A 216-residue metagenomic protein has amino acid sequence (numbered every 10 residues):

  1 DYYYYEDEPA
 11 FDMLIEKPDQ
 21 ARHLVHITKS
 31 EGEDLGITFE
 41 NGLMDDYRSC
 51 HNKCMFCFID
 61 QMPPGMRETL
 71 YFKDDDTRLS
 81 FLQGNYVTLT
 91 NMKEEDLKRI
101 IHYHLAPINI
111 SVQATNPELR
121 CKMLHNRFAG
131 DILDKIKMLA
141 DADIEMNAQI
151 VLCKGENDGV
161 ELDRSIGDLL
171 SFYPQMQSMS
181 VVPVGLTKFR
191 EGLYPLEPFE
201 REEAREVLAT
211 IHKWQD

Functional and structural regions predicted by a protein language model:
D1-D12: PDZ domains, with a preference for the canonical peptide-binding region formed by the helix
A10, P18-H23: Mobile cofactor-carrier "swinging-arm" domains
Q20-R22, K29-Q175, G185-T210: Conserved Radical SAM active-site core
V182: Positively charged, polyanion-binding regions of nucleic-acid-associated proteins
Q215-D216: A charged, amphipathic alpha-helical module
